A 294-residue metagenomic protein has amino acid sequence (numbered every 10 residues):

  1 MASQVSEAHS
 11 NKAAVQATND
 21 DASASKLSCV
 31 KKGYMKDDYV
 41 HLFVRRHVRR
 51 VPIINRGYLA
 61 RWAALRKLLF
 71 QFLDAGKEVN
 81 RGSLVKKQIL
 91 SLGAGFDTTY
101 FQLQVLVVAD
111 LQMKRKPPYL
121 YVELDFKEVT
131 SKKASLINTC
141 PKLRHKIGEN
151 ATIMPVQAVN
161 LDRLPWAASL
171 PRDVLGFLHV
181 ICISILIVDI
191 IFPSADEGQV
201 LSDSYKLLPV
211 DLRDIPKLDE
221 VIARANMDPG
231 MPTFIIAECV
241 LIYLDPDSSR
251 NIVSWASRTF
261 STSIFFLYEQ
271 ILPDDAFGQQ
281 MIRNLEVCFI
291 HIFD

Functional and structural regions predicted by a protein language model:
M1-L178, S184-L208, I215-P216, A225 (+1 more regions): Rossmann-like AdoMet
Q71, A223-A225, I252-R258: Short amphipathic alpha-helices and their capping/turn segments at secondary-structure boundaries
K116-P117, D247, N251-I252, F260: Classical protein tyrosine phosphatase
G176-H179, T233-D247: A short SAM/SAH-binding and catalytic strip from SAM-dependent methyltransferases
S184, A276-D294: Rossmann-like AdoMet/SAM-dependent catalytic core
K217-E220, Y243-W255: A short, conserved alpha-helix within the catalytic core of class I
I242, Q270-D275: Short "lid" loop at the C-terminus of a central beta-strand within the Rossmann-like core of SAM-dependent
T259-Q270: Conserved beta-strand signature within the Rossmann-like core of class I S-adenosyl-L-methionine
